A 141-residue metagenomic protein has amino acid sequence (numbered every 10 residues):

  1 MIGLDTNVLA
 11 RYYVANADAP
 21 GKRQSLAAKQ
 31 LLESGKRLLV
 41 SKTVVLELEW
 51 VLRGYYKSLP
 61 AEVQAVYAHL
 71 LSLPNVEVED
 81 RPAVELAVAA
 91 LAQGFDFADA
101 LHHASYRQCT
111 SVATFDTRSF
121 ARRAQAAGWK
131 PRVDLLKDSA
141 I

Functional and structural regions predicted by a protein language model:
M1-V40, Y55-E62, A127-I141: Short, well-structured N-terminal submotif of metal-dependent ribonuclease cores
L4, L46, F115: Active-site flanking residues adjacent to catalytic metal/cofactor-binding acidic residues
N7, L26, T43, E49 (+1 more regions): Active-site phosphate/pyrophosphate-handling residues
K29, T43, E47-N75, P82: Active-site-proximal, substrate-binding regions of enzyme catalytic domains and RNA-binding/basic surfaces
L73-R118: Active-site neighborhoods of divalent-metal-dependent phosphate/nucleic-acid chemistry enzymes
R107-I141: Acidic, PIN/NYN-like endoribonuclease modules and their adjacent C-terminal/linker elements
